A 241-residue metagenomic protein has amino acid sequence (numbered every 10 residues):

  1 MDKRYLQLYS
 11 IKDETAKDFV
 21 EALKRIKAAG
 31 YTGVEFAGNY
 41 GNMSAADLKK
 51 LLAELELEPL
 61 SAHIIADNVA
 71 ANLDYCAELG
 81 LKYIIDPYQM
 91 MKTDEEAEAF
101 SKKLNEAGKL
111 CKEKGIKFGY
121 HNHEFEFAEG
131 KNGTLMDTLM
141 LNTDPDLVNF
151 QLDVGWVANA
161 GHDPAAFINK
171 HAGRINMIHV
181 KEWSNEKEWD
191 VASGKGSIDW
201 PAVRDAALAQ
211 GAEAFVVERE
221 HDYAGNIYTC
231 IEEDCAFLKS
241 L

Functional and structural regions predicted by a protein language model:
M1-K27, N42, G80, G133-N149 (+1 more regions): Histidine-acidic metal/acid-base catalytic patches
M1-K82: N-terminal pre-domain/capping segments
Y5, E35, S61-H63, I85 (+4 more regions): Conserved beta-strand positions in the central sheet of alpha/beta enzyme cores
K24, L60-F150, V157-N159, Y228-T229: Active-site acidic/histidine proton-transfer and metal-coordination neighborhood in alpha/beta enzyme cores
G33, Y88-K92, E188: Short amphipathic alpha-helical segments at helix-loop
A37, N122-H123, G155, R219-E220: Short strand-turn motif at the edge of the Rossmann-like AdoMet-binding core
G38, I64, Y88, E182 (+1 more regions): Short secondary-structure boundary segments
D47-L55, K103-E113, T138, A202-A206: Catalytic-core regions built around general acid/base machinery
